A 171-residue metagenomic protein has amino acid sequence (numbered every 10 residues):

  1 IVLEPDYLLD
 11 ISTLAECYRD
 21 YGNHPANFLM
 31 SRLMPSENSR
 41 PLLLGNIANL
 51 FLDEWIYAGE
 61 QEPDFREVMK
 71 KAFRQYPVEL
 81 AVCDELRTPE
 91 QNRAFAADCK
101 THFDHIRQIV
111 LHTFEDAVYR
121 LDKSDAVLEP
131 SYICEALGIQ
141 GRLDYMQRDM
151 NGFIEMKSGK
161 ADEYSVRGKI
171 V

Functional and structural regions predicted by a protein language model:
I1-L43: C-terminal, charged and often intrinsically disordered regions of DNA end-processing helicases and nucleases
D20, A48-N49, Y145: A residue-level signal for conserved active-site and pocket-lining positions in enzyme catalytic cores
P25-A26, W55, M150: Generic hydrophobic alpha-helical membrane-span motif
M34-L42, L86, E90-A97, K157: Generic amphipathic alpha-helical segments used as scaffolds and interaction surfaces in large, multi-domain proteins
R40, L44, A48, H102 (+1 more regions): Hydrophobic (often cysteine-bearing) scaffold residues that line and stabilize catalytic clefts of nucleotide/cofactor
P41, G45-N49, D53, P130 (+1 more regions): Glycine-centered structural positions embedded in regular secondary structure
F51-L128: A non-catalytic, helix-rich entry segment at domain boundaries
K123-V171: Mg2+/Mn2+-dependent nuclease catalytic core
